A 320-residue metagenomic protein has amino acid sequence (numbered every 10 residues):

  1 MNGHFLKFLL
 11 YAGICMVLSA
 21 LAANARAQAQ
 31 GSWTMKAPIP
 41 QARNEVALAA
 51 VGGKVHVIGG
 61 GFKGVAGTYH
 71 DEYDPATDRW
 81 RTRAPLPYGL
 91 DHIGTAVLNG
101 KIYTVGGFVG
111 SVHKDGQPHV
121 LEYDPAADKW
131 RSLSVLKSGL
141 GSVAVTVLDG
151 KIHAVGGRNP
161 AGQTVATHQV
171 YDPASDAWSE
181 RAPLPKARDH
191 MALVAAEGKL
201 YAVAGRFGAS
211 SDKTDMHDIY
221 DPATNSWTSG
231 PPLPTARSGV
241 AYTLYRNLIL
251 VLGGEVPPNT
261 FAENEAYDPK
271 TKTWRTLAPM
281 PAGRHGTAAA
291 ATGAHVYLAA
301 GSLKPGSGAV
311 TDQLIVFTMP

Functional and structural regions predicted by a protein language model:
M1-F5: N-terminal secretory signal peptides that target proteins for export/translocation
L9-A20: Bacterial N-terminal signal peptides
R26-P320: Kelch-like beta-propeller repeat domains
